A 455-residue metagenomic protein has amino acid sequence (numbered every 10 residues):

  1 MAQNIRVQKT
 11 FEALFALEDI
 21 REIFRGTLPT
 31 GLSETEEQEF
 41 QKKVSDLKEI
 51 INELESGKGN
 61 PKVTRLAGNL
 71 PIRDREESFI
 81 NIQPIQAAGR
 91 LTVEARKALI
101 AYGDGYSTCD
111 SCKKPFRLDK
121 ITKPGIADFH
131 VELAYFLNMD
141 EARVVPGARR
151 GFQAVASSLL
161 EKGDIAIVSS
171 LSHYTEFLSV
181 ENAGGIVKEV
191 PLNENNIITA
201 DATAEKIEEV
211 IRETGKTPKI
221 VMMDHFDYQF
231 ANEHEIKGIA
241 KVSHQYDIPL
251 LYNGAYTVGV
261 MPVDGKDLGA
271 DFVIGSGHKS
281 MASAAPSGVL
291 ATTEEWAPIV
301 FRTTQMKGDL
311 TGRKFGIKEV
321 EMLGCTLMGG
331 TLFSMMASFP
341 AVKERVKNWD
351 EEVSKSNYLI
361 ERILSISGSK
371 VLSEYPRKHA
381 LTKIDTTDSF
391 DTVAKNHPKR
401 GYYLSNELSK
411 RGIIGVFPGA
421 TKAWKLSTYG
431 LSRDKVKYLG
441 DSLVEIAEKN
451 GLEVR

Functional and structural regions predicted by a protein language model:
A2-L28: N-terminal acidic leader/helix
E55-F116, E321: N-terminal "arm"/small-domain region of PLP-dependent enzymes with the aminotransferase-like
A67-G68, I72, S354-L452: Conserved C-terminal alpha-helix-loop-beta "cap" of PLP-dependent enzymes that closes/shapes the active-site mouth
P84, A95-G151, S157-S158: Conserved N-terminal alpha-helix of the aminotransferase class I/II PLP-enzyme fold
E161-T217: PLP-dependent aminotransferase-like
I198-G254: Active-site phosphate-binding strand-loop segment of PLP-dependent enzymes
D264-H278: Conserved active-site segment immediately N-terminal to the catalytic lysine that forms the internal aldimine
G275-K378: Active-site C-terminal subdomain of aminotransferase-like
